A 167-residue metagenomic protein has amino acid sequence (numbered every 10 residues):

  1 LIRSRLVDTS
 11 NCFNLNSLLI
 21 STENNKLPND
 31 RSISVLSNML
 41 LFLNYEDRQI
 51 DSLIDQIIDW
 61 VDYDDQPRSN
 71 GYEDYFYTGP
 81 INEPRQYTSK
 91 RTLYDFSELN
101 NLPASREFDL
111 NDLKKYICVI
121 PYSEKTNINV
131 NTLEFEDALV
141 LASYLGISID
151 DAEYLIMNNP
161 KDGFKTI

Functional and structural regions predicted by a protein language model:
L1-I167: Compositionally biased linear targeting/interaction segments
